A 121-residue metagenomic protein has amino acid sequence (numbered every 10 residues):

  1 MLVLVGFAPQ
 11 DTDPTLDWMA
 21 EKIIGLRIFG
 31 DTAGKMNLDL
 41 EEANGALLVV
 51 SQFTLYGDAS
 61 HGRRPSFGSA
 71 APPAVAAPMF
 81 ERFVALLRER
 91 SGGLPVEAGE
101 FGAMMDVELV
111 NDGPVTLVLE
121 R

Functional and structural regions predicted by a protein language model:
M1-V49, F53-R90, P114-L117: Short Lys/Arg-rich amphipathic alpha-helical segments
G30, P95-E97, V107: Generic marker of residues within folded, mature protein domains
L40, P95-E100: Short beta-strand
G99-R121: C-terminal or internal capping secondary-structure element at the end of a domain, subdomain, or sheet
